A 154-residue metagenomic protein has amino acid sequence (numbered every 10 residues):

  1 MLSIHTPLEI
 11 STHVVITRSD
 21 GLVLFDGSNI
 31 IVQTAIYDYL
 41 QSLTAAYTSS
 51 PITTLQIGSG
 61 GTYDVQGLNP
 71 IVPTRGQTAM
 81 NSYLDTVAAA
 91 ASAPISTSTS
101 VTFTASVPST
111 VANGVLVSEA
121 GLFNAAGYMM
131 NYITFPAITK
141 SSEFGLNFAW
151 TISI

Functional and structural regions predicted by a protein language model:
M1-V117, A125-I154: Small cysteine-rich, disulfide-bonded extracellular modules of the LU/uPAR three-finger superfamily and closely related
